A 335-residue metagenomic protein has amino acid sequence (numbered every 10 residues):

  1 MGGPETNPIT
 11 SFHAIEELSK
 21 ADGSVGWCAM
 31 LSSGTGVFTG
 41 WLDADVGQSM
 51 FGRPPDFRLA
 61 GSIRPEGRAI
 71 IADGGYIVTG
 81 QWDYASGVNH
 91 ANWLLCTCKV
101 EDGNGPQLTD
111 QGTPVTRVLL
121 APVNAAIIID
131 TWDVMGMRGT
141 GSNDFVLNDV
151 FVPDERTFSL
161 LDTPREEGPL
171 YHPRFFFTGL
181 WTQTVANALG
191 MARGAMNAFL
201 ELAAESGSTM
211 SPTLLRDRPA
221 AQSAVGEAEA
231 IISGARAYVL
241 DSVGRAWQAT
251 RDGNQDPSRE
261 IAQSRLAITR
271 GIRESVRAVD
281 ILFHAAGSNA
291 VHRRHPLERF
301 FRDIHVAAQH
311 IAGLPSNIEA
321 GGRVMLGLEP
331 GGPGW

Functional and structural regions predicted by a protein language model:
M1-N92, P106-T113: Glycine-rich flavin
A14, V78-G80, L147, A192 (+2 more regions): Buried hydrophobic positions in well-ordered alpha/beta secondary-structure cores of metabolic enzymes
I77-D149: FAD-binding subdomain of flavoenzyme oxidoreductases
V134-S233: Glycine-rich beta->alpha junctions and the first turn(s) of the following alpha-helix
G190, G226-S233, R265, T269-V276 (+2 more regions): Generic structural signal for well-ordered, non-transmembrane alpha-helical segments in soluble/cytosolic regions
A195-A198, Y238, E274: Amphipathic, well-ordered alpha-helical segments in soluble domains
G234-R270, D280-V291: C-terminal helix-coil-helix/basic helical segment that borders enzyme active sites and/or dimer interfaces and provides
A286-W335: Glycine-rich phosphate/cofactor-binding loops in nucleotide/flavin-utilizing enzymes
